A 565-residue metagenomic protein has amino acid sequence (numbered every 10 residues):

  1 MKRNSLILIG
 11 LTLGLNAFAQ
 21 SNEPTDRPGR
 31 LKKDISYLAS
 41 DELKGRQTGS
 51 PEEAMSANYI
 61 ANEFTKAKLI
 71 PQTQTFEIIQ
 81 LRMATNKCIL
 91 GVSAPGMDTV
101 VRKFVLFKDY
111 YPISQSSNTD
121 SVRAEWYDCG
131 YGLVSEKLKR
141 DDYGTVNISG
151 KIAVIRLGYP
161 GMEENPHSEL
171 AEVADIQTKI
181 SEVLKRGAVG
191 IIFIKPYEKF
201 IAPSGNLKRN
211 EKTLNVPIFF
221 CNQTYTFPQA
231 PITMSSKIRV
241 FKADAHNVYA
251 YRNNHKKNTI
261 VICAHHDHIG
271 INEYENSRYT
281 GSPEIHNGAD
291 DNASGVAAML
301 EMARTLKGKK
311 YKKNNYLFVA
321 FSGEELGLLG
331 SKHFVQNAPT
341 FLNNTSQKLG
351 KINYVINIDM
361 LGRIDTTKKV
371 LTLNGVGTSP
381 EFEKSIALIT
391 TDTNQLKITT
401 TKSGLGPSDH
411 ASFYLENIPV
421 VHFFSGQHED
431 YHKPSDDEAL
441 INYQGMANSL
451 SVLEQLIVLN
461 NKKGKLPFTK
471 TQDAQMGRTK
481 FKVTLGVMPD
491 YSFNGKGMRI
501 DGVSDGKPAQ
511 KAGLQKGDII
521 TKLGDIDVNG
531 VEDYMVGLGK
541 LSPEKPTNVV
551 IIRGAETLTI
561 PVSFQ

Functional and structural regions predicted by a protein language model:
E23, P95, D109-D141, T145 (+5 more regions): Soluble metallo-hydrolase cores and metallopeptidase-like ectodomains found primarily in the secretory/periplasmic
D26-P51, A67, Q72-T75, E198-K199 (+4 more regions): N-terminal capping segment at the start of a domain
K33, D41-E164: Noncatalytic luminal/extracellular "stalk/propeptide" segments of secretory-pathway proteins
T119, H255, Y311, F321-H422 (+1 more regions): Metal-dependent peptidase/peptidase-like ectodomains
A297, R304, G308, E429-Q475: His/Asp/Glu-rich mid-to-C-terminal helical/loop segments that flank catalytic regions of hydrolases
Q472-K516: PDZ/PDZ-like groove recognition
K511-G530: Conserved PDZ fold ligand-binding element
T521, V536-Q565: PDZ-domain C-terminal substructure recognizer with occasional recognition of PDZ-binding tails
